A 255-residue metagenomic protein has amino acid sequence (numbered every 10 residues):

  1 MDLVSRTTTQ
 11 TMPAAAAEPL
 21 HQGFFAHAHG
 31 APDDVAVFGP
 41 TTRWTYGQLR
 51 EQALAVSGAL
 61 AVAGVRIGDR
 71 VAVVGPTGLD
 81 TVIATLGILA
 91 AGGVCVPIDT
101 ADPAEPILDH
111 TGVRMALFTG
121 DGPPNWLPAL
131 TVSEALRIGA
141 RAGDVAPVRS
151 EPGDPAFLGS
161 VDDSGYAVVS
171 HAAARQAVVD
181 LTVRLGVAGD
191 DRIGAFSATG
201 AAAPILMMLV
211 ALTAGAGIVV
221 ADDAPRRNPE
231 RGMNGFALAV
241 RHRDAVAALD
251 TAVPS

Functional and structural regions predicted by a protein language model:
L3-R6, Q22-T45, P155-G165: AMP-dependent adenylate-forming
T9-P19, A104-E105, P124-L127, T131-V179 (+2 more regions): Flexible, low-complexity linker/hinge segments
F24-H27, L49, A53, L60 (+6 more regions): Adenylate-forming
V35-G64, P76-G78, G165-A177: Conserved AMP-binding/adenylate-forming core of the ANL superfamily
F38, V73, P97, M115-G120 (+7 more regions): Short beta-strand segments
T42, A59-D99, G189-A201, I205-L209: Conserved AMP-binding/adenylate-forming
V62-A63, L86, A90-A140, V148 (+1 more regions): Structural core segment of the AMP-binding/adenylate-forming
R175-R192, G200-A239, A245-P254: Conserved AMP-binding/adenylation subdomain of ANL enzymes
